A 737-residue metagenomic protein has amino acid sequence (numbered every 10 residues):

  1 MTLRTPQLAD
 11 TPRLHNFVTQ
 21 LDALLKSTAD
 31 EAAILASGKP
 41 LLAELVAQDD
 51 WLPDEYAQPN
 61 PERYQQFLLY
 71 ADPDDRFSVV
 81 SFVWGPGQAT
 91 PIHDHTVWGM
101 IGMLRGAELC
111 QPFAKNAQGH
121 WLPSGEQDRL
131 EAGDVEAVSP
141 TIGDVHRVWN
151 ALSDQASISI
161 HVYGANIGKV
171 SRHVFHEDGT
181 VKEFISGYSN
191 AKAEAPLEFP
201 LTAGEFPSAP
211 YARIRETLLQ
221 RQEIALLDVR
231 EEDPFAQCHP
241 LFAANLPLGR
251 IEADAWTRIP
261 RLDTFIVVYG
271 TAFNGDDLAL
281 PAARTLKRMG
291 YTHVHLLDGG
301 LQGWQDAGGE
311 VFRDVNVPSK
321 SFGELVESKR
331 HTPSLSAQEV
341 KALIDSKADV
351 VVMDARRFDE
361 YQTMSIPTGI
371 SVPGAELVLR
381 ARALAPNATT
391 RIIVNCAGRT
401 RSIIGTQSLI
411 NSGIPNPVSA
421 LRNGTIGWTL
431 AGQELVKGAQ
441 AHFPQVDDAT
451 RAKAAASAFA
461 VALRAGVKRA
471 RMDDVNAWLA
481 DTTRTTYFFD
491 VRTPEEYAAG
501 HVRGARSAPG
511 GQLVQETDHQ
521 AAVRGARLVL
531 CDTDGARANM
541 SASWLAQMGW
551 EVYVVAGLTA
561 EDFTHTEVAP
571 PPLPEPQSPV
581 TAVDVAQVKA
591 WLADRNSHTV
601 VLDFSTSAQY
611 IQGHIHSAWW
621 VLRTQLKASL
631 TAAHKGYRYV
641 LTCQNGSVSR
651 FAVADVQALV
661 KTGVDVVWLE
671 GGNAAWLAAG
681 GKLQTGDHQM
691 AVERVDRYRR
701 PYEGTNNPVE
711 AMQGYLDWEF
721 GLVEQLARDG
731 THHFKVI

Functional and structural regions predicted by a protein language model:
M1-Q48: N-terminal leader/capping segments at the start of a protein or of a new domain
Q58-P86, V135: A short glycine-rich, His/Asp/Glu-containing loop-to-beta-strand
V80-D94, T141-G143: Conserved short histidine dyad/triad with adjacent acidic residue
V83-G85, D94-C110, V162-A165: Short, conserved beta-strand element in jelly-roll/cupin
K115-V145: Short acidic-glycine-tyrosine-enriched beta hairpin
W149-E198: Double-stranded beta-helix
L201-A225, V229-V351, A355-Y487, V491-V600 (+1 more regions): Rhodanese-like catalytic fold shared by cysteine-dependent sulfurtransferases and DSP/PTP-type phosphatases
